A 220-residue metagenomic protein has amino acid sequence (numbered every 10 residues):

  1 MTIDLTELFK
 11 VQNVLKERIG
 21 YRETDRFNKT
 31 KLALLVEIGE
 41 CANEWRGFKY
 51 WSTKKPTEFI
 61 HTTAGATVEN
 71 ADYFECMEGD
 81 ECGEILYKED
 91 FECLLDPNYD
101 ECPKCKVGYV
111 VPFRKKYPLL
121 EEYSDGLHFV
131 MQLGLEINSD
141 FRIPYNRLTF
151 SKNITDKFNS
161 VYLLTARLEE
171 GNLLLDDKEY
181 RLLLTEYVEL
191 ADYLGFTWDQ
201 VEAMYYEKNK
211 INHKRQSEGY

Functional and structural regions predicted by a protein language model:
M1-Y220: Flexible "arm" and connector segments at domain edges
